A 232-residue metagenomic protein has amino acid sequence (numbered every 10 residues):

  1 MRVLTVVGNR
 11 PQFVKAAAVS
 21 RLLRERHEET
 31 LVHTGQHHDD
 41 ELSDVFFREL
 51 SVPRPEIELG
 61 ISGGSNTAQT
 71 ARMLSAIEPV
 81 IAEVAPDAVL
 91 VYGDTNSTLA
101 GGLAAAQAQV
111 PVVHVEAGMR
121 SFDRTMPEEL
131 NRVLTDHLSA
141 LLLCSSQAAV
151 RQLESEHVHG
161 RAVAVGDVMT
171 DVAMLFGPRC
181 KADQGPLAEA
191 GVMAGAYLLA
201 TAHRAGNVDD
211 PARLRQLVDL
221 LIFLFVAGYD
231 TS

Functional and structural regions predicted by a protein language model:
M1-Q36: N-terminal subdomain of nucleotide-sugar transferases
R2-L4, T30-L31, V113, L141 (+3 more regions): A structural signal for isolated positions on well-ordered beta-strands in alpha/beta enzyme cores
L4-V7, F13-V19, F46, E58-H157: Active-site and donor-binding regions of nucleotide-sugar-utilizing enzymes
H37-E41, G60, L138-R213: A nucleotide-sugar donor-handling region in carbohydrate enzymes
H37-P53: N-terminal beta-loop-helix "entrance" segment that forms/cooperates in small-molecule cofactor or anionic ligand
R213-F223: Short hydrophobic signal-anchor/transmembrane segments that target glycosyltransferases and glycosylation machinery
I222-S232: Central I-helix of cytochrome P450 enzymes
